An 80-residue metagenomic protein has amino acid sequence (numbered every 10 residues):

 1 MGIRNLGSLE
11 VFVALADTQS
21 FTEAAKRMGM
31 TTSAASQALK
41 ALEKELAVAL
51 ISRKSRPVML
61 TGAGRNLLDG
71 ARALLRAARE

Functional and structural regions predicted by a protein language model:
N5-S8, G64, A71: The N-cap/first-turn positions of alpha helices within or immediately adjacent to helix-turn-helix DNA-binding domains
L9-F12, A24-A25, T61: Hydrophobic two-helix hairpin corresponding to the core of helix-turn-helix DNA-binding domains
E10-D17, R72: Short, locally clustered residues in the helix-turn-helix/winged-helix DNA-binding domain
A14-G29: Short helix-boundary/capping micro-motifs
K26, K44, R65: Alpha-helical residues within the helix-turn-helix
T31-A41: Residues within the DNA-recognition helix of helix-turn-helix
E43-L60: A short LG(V/I)-centered, amphipathic sequence patch enriched for acidic residue(s) preceding the LG motif
E45, L67-E80: Alpha-helical linker/hinge and terminal dimerization helices associated with HTH transcriptional regulators
